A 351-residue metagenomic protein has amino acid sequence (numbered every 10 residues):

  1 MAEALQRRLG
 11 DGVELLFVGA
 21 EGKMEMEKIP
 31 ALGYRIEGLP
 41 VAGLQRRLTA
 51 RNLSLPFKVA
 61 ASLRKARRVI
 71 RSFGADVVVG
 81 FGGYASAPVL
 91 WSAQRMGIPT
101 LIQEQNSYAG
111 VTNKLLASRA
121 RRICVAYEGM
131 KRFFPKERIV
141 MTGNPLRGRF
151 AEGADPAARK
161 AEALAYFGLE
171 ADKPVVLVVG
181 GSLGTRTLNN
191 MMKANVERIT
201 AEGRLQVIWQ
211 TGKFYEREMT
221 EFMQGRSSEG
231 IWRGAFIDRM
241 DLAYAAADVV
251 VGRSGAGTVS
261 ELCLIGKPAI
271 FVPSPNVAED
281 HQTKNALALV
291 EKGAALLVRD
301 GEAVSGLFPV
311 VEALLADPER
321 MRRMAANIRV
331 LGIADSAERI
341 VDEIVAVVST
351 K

Functional and structural regions predicted by a protein language model:
D11-A61, K213-Y215, R299-G301: Conserved nucleotide-sugar phosphate-binding/catalytic loop shared by glycosyltransferases and other
E14, M24, R35, Q94-A161: Active-site-proximal region of nucleotide-activated glycan assembly enzymes, centered on histidine/acidic-rich loops
K23-E27, A75-M96: An aromatic- and histidine-rich active-site surface loop
K28, L32, A158-V250, Q282-A286 (+2 more regions): Donor-nucleotide binding loops and adjacent catalytic segments primarily of GT-B fold Leloir glycosyltransferases
Y34, I98-P99, D248-V249, G266-S274 (+1 more regions): Structural loop-to-beta junction motif characteristic of Rossmann-like glycosyltransferase folds
A75-V77, A245-V259, K267-P268: Acidic donor-binding loop of glycosyltransferase active sites
R320-A334: A short, well-ordered alpha-helix in the C-terminal region of glycosyltransferases
A334-K351: C-terminal alpha-helical cap of glycosyltransferases
